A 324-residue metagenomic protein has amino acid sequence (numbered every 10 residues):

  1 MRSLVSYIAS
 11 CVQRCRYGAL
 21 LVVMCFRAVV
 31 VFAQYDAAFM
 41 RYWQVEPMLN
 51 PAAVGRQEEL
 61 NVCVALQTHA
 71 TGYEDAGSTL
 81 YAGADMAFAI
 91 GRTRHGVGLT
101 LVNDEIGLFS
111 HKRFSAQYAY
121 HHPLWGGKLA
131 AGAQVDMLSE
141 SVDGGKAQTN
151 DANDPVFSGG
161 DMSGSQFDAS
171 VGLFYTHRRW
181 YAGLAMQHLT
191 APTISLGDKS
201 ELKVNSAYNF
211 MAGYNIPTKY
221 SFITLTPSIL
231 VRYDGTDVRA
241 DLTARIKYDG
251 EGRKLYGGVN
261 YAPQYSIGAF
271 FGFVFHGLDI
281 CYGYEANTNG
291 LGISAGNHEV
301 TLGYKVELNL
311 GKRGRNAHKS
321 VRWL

Functional and structural regions predicted by a protein language model:
M1-D36, E307-L324: Cleavable N-terminal export/targeting peptides
Q34-L324: Subset of outer-membrane beta-barrel
